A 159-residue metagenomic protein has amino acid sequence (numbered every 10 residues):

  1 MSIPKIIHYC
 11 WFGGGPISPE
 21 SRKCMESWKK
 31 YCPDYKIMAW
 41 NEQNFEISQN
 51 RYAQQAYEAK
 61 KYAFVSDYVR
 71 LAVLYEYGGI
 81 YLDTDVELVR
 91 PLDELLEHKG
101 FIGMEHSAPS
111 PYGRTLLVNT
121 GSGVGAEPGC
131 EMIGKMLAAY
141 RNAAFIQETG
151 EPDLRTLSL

Functional and structural regions predicted by a protein language model:
M1-S66, L82-L159: Glycosyltransferase-associated regions of secretory-pathway enzymes, highlighting luminal stem/catalytic domains
D67-G79: Small-residue hinge/turn detector
